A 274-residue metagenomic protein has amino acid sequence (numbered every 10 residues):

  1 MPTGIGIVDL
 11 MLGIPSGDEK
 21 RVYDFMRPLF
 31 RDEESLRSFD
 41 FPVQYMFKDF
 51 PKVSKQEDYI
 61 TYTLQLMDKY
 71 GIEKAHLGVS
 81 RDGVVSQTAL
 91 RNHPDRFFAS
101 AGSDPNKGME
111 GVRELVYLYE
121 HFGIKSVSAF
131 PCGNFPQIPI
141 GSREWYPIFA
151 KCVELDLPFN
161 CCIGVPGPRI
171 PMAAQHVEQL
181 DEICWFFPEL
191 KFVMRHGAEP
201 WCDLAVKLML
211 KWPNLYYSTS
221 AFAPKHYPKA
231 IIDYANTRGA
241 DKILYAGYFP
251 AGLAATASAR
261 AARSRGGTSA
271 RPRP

Functional and structural regions predicted by a protein language model:
M1-L10, P15-K69, K74, V116 (+2 more regions): Mid-to-C-terminal alpha-helical segments outside catalytic/metal-binding sites
G4, I124, E154, P188-E189 (+2 more regions): Active-site acidic short loop of glycosyltransferases
I7-L12, A75-L77, F98-A101, K125-A129 (+4 more regions): Hydrophobic faces of well-ordered beta-strands that scaffold small-molecule active sites in alpha/beta enzyme cores
P15-G17, D82-V85, N106-M109, N134-F135 (+4 more regions): Active-site environment of divalent metal-dependent phosphoester hydrolases
D18-Y23, V112, P171-A173, A205-V206 (+2 more regions): Short aromatic-enriched loop/helix-cap "lid" or pocket-rim segments at secondary-structure transitions that line
I60-D68, V84-Q87, R91, M109-E120 (+6 more regions): Amphipathic, non-transmembrane alpha-helical secondary structure
E73-K74, S80-A174: Active-site gating/metal-coordination segments in enzymes
K191, G197-P274: H/E-rich (His + Asp/Glu) clusters that bind or coordinate divalent metals
